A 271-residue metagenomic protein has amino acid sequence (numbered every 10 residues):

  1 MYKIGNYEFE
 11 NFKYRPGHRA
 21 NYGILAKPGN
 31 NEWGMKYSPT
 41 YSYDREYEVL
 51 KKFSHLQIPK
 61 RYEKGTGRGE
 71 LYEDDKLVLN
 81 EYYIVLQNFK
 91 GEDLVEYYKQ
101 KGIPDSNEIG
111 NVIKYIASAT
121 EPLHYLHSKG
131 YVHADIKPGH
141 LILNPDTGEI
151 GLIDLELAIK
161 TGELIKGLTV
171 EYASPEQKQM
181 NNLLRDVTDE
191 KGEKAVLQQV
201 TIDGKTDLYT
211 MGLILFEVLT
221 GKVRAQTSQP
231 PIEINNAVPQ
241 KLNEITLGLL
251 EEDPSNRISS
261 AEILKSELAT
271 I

Functional and structural regions predicted by a protein language model:
H18-E48: ATP-binding glycine-rich loop module of kinase domains
S54-D74: Conserved HxN/HPN-centered segment at the entrance to the catalytic loop of eukaryotic protein kinase-like domains
K76-D93: Conserved short submotifs of the Hanks-type protein kinase catalytic core that shape the nucleotide-binding pocket
L94-S106: AlphaC helix of the protein kinase catalytic domain
Y115-I116: Activation segment signature within eukaryotic-like protein kinase domains
H127-L143: Catalytic-loop of the protein kinase fold
A237-E252: Conserved C-terminal C-lobe helix
